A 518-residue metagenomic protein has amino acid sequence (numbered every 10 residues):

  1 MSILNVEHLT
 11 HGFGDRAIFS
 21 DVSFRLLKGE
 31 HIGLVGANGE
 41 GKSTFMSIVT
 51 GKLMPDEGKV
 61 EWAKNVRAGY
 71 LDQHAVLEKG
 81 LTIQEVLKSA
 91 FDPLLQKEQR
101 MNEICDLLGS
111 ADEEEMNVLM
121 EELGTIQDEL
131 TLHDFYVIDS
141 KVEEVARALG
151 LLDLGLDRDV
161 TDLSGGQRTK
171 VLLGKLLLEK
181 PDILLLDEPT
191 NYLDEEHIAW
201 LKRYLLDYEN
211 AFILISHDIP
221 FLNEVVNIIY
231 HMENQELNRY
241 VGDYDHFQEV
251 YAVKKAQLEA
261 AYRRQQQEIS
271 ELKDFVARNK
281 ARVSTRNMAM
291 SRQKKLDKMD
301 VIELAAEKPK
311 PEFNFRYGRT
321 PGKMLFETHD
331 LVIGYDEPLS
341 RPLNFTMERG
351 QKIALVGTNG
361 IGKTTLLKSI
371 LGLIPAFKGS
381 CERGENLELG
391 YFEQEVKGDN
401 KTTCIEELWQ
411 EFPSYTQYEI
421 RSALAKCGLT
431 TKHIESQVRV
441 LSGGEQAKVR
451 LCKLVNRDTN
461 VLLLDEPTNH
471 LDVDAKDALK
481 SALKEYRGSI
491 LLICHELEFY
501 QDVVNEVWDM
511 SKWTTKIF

Functional and structural regions predicted by a protein language model:
M1-A260, P309, G318-F518: ABC ATP-binding cassette signature C-motif
V250-A305: Intracellular alpha-helical coupling/juxtamembrane segments of multi-pass membrane proteins
F313-F315: Post-kinase regulatory C-tail/linker adjacent to protein kinase catalytic domains
